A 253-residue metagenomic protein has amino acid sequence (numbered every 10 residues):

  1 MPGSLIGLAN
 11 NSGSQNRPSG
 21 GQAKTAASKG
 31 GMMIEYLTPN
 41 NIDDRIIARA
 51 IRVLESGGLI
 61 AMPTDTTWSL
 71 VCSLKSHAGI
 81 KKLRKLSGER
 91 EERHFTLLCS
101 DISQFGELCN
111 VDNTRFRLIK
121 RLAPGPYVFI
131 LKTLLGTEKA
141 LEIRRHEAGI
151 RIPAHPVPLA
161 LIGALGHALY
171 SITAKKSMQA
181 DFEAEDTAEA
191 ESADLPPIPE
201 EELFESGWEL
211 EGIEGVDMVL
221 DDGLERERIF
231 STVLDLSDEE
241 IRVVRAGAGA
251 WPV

Functional and structural regions predicted by a protein language model:
M1-M32: N-terminal amphipathic/basic-hydrophobic helices that include classical n-h-c signal peptides and signal-anchor
K29-V253: Active-site-adjacent structural elements in enzyme catalytic cores
